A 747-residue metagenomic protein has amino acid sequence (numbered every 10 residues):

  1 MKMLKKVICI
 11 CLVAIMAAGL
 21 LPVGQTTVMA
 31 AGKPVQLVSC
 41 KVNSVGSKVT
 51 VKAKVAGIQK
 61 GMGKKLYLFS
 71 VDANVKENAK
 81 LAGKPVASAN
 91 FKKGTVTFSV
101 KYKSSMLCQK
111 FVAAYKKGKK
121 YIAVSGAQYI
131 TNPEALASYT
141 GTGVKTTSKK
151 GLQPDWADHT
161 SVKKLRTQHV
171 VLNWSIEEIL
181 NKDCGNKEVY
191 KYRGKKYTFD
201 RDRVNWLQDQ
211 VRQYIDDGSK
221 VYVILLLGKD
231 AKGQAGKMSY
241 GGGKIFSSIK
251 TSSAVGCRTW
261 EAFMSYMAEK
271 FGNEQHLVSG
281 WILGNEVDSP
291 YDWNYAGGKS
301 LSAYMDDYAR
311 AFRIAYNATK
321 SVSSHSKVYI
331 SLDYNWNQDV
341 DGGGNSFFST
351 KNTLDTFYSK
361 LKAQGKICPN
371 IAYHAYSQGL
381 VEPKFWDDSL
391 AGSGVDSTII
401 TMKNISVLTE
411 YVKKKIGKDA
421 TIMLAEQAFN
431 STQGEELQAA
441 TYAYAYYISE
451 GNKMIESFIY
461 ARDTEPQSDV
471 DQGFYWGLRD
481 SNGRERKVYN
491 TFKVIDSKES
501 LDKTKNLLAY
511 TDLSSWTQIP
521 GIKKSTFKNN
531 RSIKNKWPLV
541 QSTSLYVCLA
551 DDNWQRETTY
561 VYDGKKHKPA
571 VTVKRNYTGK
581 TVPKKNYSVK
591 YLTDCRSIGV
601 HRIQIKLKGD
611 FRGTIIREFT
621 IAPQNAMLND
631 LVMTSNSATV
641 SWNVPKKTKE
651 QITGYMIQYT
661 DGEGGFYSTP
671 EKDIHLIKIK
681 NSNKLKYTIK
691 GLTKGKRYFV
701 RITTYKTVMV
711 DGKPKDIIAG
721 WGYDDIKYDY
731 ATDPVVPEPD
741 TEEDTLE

Functional and structural regions predicted by a protein language model:
G32-G46, P623-E650, K694, G712-E738: Pro/Thr/Ser/Gly-rich low-complexity, intrinsically disordered linker/stalk tracts
I58-N74, N78, P645-P670: Solvent-exposed loop/turn segments flanking beta-strands in beta-repeat/beta-sandwich domains
A79-Y102, M656-T693, T707-M709: Recognizes extended acidic, P/S/T-rich segments that occur within or adjacent to Ig-like beta-sandwich modules
Q109-G118, I689-V710: Beta-strand-rich modules
L165-V340, Q378-G379, E465-V470: Substrate-binding cleft and catalytic face of glycoside hydrolase catalytic domains, especially the flexible beta-alpha
N273, D292, Q433-L539: Aromatic-rich peripheral "rim/lid" segments of glycoside hydrolase catalytic domains that contact and position glycan
Y304-E436: Noncatalytic carbohydrate-binding groove/subsite architecture in carbohydrate-active enzymes
G579-R612: Serine/threonine-rich, repeat-prone extracellular segments and beta-strand-based repeat modules of secreted/surface
